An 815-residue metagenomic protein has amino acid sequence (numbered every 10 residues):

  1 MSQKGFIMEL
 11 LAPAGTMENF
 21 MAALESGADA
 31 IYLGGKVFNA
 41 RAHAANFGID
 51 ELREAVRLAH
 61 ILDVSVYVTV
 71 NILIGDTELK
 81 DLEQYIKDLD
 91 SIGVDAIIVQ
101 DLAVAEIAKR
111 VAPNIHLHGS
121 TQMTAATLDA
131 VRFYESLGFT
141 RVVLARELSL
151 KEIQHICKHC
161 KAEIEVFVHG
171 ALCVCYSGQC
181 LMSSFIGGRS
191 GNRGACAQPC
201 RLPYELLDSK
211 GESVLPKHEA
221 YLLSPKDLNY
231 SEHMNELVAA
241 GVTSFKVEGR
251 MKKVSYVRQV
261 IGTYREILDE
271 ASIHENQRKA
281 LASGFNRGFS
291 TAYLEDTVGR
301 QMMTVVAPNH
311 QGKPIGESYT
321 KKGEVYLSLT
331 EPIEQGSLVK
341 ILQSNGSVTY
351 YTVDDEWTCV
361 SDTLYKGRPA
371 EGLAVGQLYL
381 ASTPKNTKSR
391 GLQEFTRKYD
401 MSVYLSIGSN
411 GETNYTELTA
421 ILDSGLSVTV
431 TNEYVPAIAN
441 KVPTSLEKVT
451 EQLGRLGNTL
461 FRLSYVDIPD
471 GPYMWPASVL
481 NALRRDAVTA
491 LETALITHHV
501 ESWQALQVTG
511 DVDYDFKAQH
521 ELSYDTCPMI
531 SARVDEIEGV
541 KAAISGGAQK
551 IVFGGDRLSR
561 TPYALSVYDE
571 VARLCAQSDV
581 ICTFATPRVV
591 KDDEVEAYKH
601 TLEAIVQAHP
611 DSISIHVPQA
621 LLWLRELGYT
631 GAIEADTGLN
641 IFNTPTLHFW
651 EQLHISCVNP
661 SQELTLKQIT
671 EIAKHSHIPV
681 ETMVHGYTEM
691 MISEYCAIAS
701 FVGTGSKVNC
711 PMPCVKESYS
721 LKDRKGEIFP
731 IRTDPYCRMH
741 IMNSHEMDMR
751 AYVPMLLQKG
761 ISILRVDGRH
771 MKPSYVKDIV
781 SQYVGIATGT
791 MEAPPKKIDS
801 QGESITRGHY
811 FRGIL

Functional and structural regions predicted by a protein language model:
S2-A125, V143-E147, K151-S244, M251-F649 (+2 more regions): Active-site pocket-lining/capping segments in soluble small-molecule metabolic enzymes
D129: Short, conserved phosphate-binding/catalytic loop or strand-edge motifs used in phosphoryl-/nucleotidyl-transfer
T140: Long, basic N-terminal domains or extensions that often function in RNA/ssDNA interaction or organelle/cellular
